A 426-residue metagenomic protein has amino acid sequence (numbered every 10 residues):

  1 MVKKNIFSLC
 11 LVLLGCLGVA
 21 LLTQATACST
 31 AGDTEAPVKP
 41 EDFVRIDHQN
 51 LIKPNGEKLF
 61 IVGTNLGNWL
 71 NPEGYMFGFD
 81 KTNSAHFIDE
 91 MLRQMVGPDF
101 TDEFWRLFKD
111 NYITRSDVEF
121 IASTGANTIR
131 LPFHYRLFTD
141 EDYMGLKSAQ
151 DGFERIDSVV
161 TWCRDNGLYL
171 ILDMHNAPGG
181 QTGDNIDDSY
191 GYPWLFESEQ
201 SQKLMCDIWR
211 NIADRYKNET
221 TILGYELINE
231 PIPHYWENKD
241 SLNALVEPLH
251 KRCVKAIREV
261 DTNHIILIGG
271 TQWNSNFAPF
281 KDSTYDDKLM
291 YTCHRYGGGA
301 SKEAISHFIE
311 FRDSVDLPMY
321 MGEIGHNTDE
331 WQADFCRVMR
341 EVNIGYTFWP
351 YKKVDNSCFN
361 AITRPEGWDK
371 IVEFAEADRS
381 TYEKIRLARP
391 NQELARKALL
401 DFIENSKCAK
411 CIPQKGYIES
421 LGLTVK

Functional and structural regions predicted by a protein language model:
V2-V12: Bacterial N-terminal signal peptides that target proteins for export
C10-Q24: Bacterial N-terminal signal peptides
Q24, L170-I171, Y320: Conserved Rossmann-like nucleotide-binding pocket used by diverse enzymes that bind dinucleotide cofactors
T26-C28: N-terminal Sec signal peptide cleavage junction
G32-V38: Low-complexity, Pro/Thr/Ser/Gly/Ala-rich linker/spacer regions in secreted, extracellular modular proteins
K39-E41, I46-H48, I52-I61, N65-I265 (+1 more regions): Active-site mouth of glycoside hydrolases
P40-V44, K203-K353, C358-E376: Extracellular glycoside hydrolase catalytic/binding regions
G345-T347, K352-K426: Extended, alpha-helix-rich binding/interface surfaces that flank or overlap catalytic cores and mediate recognition
